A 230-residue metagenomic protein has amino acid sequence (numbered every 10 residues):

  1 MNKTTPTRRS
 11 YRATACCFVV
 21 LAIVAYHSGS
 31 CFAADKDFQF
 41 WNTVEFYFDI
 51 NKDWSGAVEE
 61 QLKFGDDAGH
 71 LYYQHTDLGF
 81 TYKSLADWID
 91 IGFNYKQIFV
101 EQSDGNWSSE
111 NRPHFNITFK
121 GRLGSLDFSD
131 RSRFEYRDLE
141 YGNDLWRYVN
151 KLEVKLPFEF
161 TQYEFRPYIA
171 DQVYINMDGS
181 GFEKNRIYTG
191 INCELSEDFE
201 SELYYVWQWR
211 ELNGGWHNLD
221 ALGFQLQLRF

Functional and structural regions predicted by a protein language model:
A33-T81: Start-of-domain marker
F38-F40, Y72-Q74, S109-P113, D144-Y148 (+2 more regions): Residues that define the transmembrane beta-barrel architecture of outer-membrane proteins
F48, Y82-S84, F119-G121, L156-F158 (+2 more regions): Residue-level signature of outer-membrane beta-barrel architecture
D53-V58, D87-I91, G124-F128, F160-F165 (+1 more regions): Repeated loop/turn-to-beta-strand initiation elements of outer-membrane beta-barrel proteins
V58, I91-F93, I117, D130-S132 (+3 more regions): Membrane-embedded beta-strand positions of outer-membrane beta-barrel proteins
E60-D66, S84, Y95-E101, G121-L123 (+4 more regions): Transmembrane beta-strands of outer-membrane beta-barrel pores
I117, N218-F230: Outer-membrane beta-barrel "beta-signal"
D127-Q172: Detector for outer-membrane/organellar transmembrane beta-barrel domains, recognizing the amphipathic beta-strand
